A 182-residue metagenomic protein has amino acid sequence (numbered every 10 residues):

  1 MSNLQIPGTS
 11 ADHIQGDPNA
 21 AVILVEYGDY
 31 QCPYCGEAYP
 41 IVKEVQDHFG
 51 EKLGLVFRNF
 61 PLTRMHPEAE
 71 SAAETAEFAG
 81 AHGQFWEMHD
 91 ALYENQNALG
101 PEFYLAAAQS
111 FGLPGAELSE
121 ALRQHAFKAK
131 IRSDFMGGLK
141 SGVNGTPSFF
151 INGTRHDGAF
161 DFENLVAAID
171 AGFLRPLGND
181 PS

Functional and structural regions predicted by a protein language model:
Q5-V22: A short beta-strand-turn-helix
H13-Q15, L99, H156: Short clusters of hydrophobic/aromatic residues that line enzyme substrate/ligand-binding pockets
Q15-D17, V25, H48, G142: Generic structural signal for beta-strand residues in well-ordered domains
N19-A21, K52, A72, G145-T146: A structure-centric signal for secondary-structure junctions around beta-strands
V25-E26, Y30-Q109, P114, R175 (+1 more regions): Structural alpha/beta surface segment adjacent to cysteine/selenocysteine redox centers across thiol/disulfide enzymes
E26-G28, Y34-E44, A106-S182: C-terminal cap of thioredoxin/glutaredoxin-like
